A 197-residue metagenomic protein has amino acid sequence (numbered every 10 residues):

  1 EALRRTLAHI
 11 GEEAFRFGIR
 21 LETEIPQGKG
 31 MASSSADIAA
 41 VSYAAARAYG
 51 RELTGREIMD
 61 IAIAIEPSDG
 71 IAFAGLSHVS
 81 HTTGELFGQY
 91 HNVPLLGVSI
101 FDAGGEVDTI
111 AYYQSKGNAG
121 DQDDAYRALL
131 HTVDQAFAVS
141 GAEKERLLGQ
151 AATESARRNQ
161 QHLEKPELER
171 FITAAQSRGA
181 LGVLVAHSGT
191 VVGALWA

Functional and structural regions predicted by a protein language model:
E1-K29: ATP-binding N-lobe of GHMP and related small-molecule kinases
I10-R16, A45-I61: Phosphate-handling active-site elements
F15-L21, I71-A72, L184-V185: General beta-strand structural signal in soluble alpha/beta enzymes
E24-Q27, E154-S155, T190: A short, flexible beta-alpha/helix-coil linker loop
K29-G55, I71: DPxDG-like acidic metal-binding loop motif
T54-L181, L195: ATP-dependent small-molecule kinase catalytic core of the GHMP/sugar-kinase superfamily and closely related
G182-W196: Acyl-group transfer acyltransferase/transacylase scaffold of fatty acid/polyketide systems
